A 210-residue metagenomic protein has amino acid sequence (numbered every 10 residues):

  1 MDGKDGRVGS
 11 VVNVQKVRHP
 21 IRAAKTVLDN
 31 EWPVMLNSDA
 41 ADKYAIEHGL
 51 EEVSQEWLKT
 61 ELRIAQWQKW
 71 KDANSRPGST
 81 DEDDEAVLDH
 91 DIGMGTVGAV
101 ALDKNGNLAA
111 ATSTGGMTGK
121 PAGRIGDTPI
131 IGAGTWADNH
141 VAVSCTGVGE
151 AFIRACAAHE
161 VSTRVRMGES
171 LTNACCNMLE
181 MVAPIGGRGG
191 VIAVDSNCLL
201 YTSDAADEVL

Functional and structural regions predicted by a protein language model:
M1-G78, V87-L200: Proteins synthesized as precursors that undergo proteolytic processing into mature forms
Y201-E208: Conserved small/polar residues in nucleotide/adenosyl-binding loops
